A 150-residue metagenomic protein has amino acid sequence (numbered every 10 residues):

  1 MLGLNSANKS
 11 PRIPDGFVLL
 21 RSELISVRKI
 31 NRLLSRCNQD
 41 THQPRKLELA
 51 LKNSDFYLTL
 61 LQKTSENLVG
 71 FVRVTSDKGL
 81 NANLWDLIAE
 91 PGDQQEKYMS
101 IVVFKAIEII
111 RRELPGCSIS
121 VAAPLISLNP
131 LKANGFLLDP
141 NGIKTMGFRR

Functional and structural regions predicted by a protein language model:
L2-R45, G142-T145: Short amphipathic alpha-helix that is part of the acyltransferase structural core
H42-T64, L68-I88: A conserved beta-strand-loop-helix scaffold within acyl/acetyltransferase catalytic domains
L87-E96: A short, internal acetyl-CoA/4′-phosphopantetheine-binding micro-motif in the GNAT/acyltransferase core
Q95-I109: Conserved acetyl-CoA-binding loop-helix of GNAT-fold acetyltransferases
E108-R111, F136: Beta-rich extracellular carbohydrate-active architectures
I110-P124: Conserved GNAT acetyl-CoA-binding A-motif
V121-F136: Low-complexity, intrinsically disordered Gly/Pro/Thr-rich segments
K132-R150: Active-site/acyl-donor-binding loops of N-acyltransferases
